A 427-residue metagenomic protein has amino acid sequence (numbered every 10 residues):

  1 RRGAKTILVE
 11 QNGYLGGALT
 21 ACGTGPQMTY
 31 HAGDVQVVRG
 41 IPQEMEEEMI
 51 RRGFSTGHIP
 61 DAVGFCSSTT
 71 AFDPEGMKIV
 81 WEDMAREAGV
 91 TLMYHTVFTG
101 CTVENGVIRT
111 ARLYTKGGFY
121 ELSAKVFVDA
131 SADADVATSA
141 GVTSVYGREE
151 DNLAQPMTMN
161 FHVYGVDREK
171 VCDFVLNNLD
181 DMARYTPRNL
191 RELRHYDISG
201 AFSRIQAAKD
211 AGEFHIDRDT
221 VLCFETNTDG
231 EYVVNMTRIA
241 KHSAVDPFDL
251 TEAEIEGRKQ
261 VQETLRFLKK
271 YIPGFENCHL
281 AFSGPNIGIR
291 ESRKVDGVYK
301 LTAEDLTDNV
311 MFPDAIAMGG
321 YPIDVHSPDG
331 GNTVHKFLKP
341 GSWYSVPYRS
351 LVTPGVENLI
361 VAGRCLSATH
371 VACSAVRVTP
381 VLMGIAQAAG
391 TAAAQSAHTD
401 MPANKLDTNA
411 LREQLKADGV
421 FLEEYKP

Functional and structural regions predicted by a protein language model:
R1-G3, S139: Alpha-helix C-terminal capping segments
A4-K5, E10-E104, Q155: Conserved N-terminal/central alpha/beta ligand/cofactor-binding core
A18, K78, H95, V107 (+3 more regions): Flavin (FAD/FMN)-binding glycine-rich loop and adjacent Rossmann-like elements that form
